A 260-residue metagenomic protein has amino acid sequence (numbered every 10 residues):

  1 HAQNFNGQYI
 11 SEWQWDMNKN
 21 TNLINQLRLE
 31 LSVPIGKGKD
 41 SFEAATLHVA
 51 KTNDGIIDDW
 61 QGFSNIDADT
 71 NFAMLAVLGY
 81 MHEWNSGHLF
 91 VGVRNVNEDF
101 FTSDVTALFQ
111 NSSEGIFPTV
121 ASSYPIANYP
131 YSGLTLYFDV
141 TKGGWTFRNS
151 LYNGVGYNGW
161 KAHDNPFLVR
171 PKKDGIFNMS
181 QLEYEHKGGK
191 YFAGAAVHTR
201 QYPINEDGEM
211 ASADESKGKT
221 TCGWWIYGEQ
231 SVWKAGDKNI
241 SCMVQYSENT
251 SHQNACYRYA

Functional and structural regions predicted by a protein language model:
H1-F5, N18, S32-E43, N85-S86 (+3 more regions): Short loop/turn motifs that connect adjacent beta-strands in outer-membrane beta-barrel proteins
G7-W13, A44-H48, L89-N95, N149-N153 (+2 more regions): Transmembrane beta-barrel strands of outer-membrane/channel proteins
E12-D16, V49-N53, E98, V120-A121 (+4 more regions): Sequence/structural signature of outer-membrane beta-barrel proteins
W13-Q14, W60-S64, F117-S122, A162-N165 (+1 more regions): Extracytoplasmic loops and strand-loop junctions of Gram-negative outer membrane beta-barrel proteins
N18-L23, D67-T70, I126-N128, L168-D174 (+2 more regions): Replace "Gram-negative outer membrane beta-barrel proteins" with "bacterial and organellar outer membrane beta-barrel
N22-G154, N254-A260: Outer membrane beta-barrel
W145-P203: Loop-centered beta-sheet repeat module
S150, E185-A260: Detector for outer-membrane/organellar transmembrane beta-barrel domains, recognizing the amphipathic beta-strand
